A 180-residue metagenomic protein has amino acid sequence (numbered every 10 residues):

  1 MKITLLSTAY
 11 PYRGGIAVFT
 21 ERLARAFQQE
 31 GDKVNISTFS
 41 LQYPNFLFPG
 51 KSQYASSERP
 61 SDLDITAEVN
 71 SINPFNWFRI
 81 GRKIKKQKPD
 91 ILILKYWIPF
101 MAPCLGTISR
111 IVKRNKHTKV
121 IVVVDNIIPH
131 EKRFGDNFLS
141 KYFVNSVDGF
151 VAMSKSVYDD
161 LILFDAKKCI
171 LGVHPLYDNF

Functional and structural regions predicted by a protein language model:
M1-T4: Extreme N-terminal starter segment of soluble prokaryotic enzymes
S7-R13, R25-K86, V157, I162: N-terminal strand-loop element at the rim of the active site of nucleotide-sugar-dependent glycosyltransferases
S7-R22, W97-A102, E131: A short, glycine/small-residue-rich beta-strand->loop->alpha-helix junction that serves as a flexible
I16-F19, F39, A152-S154, H174: Replace "coordinates the UDP/GDP/TDP-sugar" with "coordinates nucleotide-activated sugar donors
P74-I80, L92-K116: An aromatic- and histidine-rich active-site surface loop
K88-D90: Proline-aspartate-enriched helix->loop->beta-strand connector
K116-I121, I127-S146, K155, D178: Nucleotide-sugar donor phosphate/pyrophosphate-binding loop at the beta->alpha transition of glycosyltransferases
N145-F180: Donor nucleotide-sugar binding/catalytic pocket of nucleotide-sugar-dependent glycosyltransferases
